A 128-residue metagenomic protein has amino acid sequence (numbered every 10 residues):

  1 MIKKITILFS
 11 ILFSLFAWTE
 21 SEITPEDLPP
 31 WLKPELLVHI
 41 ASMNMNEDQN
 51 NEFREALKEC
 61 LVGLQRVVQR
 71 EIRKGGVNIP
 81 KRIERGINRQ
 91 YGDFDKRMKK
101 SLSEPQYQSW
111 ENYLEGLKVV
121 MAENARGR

Functional and structural regions predicted by a protein language model:
M1-I2: N-terminal secretory signal peptides that target proteins for export/translocation
I5-L15: Sec-dependent N-terminal signal peptides
E20-R128: Charge-rich (acidic/polar
